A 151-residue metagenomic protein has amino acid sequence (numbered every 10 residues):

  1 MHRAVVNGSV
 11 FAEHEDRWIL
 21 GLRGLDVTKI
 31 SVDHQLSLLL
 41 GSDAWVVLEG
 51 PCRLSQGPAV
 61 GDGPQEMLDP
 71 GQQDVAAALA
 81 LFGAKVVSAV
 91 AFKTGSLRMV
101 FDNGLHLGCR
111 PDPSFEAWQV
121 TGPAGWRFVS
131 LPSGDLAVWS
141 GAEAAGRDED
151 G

Functional and structural regions predicted by a protein language model:
M1-G151: Surface-exposed, interaction-prone regions used to assemble/regulate multi-protein complexes
